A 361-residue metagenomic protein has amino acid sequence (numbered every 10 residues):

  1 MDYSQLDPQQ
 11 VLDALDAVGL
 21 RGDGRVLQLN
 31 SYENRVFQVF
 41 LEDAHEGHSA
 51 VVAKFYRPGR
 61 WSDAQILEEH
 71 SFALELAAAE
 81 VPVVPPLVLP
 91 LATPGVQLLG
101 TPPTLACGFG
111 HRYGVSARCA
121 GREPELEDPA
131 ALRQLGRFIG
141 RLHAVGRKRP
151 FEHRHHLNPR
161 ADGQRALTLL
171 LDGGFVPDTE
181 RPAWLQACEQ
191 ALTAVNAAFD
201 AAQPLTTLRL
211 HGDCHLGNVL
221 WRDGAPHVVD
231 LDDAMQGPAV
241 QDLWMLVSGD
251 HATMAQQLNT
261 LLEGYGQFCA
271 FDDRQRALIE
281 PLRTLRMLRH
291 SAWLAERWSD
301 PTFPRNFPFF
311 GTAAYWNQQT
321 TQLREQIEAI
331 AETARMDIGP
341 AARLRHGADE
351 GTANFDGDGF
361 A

Functional and structural regions predicted by a protein language model:
M1-G22: Juxta-kinase regulatory segment immediately upstream of eukaryotic protein kinase catalytic domains
V18-F40: ATP-binding glycine-rich phosphate-binding loop
E33-A53, P86, T193-L243, G351-A361: Active-site acidic catalytic loop and adjacent metal/ATP-binding pocket of ATP-dependent phosphoryl transfer enzymes
E42-F151: ATP-binding pocket architecture of kinase catalytic cores
P58, F109-L126, T168-V176, H290-F309: A glycine-centered beta->alpha junction motif in the catalytic cores of kinase/phosphotransferase enzymes
E125-A183, L205-T207, F307, A361: A cross-family kinase active-site recognition segment
G174, A292-A361: ATP/Mg2+ or Mg2+-diphosphate-binding catalytic cores that bind nucleotide phosphates or diphosphates via glycine-rich
A239-A270, R286-T302: Active-site activation/catalytic loop segments of kinase-like enzymes and analogous catalytic loops in related
